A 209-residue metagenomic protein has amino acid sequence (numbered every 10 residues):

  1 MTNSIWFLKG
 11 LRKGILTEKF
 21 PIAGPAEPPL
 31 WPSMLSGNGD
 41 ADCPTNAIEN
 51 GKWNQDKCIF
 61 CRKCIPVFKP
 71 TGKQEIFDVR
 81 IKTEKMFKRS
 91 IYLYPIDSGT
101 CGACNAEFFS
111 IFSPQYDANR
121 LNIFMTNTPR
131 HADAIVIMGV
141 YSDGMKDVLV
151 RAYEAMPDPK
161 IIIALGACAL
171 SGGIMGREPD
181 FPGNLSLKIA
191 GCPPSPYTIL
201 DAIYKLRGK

Functional and structural regions predicted by a protein language model:
M1-F7, T17, A190, P194-K209: Catalytic cores of enzyme domains
M1-G14, E75-I111: N-terminal, charge-rich interaction modules
M1-N46: Ferredoxin-type iron-sulfur electron-transfer modules and their immediate structural context
G37-I76: Iron-sulfur cluster-binding cysteine motifs and their immediate structural context in ferredoxin-like electron-transfer
I59, D78, K88, G176 (+2 more regions): Conserved active-site and cofactor/substrate-binding residues in soluble primary-metabolism enzymes
F77-D78, N119-L121: Active-site glycine-rich loop that binds ribose-phosphate moieties when present
S90, P95, V148-I161, K205-K209: P-loop/Walker A phosphate-binding loop and immediately adjacent motor/lid segment at beta-alpha junctions
A106-F108, S113-Y116, N122-L200: Cofactor-cradling patches in redox/metallo enzymes
